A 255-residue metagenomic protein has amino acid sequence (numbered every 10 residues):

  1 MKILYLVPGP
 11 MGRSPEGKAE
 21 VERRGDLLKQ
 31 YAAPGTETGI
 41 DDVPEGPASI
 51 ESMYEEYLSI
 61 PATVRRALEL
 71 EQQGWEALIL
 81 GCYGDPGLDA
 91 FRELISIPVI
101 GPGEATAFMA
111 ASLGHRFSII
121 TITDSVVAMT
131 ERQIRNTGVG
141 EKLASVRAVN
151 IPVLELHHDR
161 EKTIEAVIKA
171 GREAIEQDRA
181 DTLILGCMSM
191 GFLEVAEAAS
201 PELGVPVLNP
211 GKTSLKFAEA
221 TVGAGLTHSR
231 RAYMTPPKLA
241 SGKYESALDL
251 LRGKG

Functional and structural regions predicted by a protein language model:
M1-L58, I122-D159: N-terminal glycine-rich anion-binding loop in soluble enzyme alpha/beta folds
L6-G12, L27-G39, E45-A48, M53-Y57 (+3 more regions): C-terminal alpha-helical cap/extension of soluble enzyme domains
P44-P47, Y54-Y57, A67-I79: Active-site beta->alpha loop and helix N-cap motifs at the rims of alpha/beta catalytic domains
S52-E69, K162-A170: Glycine-rich, highly charged phosphate/nucleotide-binding loops
Q72-C82, R179-C187: Periplasmic-binding protein-like
R92-L113, A198-A218: Short, acidic/small-residue loops that bind anionic groups at enzyme active sites
S112-A148, H158, T221-G255: Short, glycine-/small-residue-rich phosphate/pyrophosphate-handling segment
Q133-C187, V195: Active-site rim beta-loop-alpha module in soluble metabolic enzymes
